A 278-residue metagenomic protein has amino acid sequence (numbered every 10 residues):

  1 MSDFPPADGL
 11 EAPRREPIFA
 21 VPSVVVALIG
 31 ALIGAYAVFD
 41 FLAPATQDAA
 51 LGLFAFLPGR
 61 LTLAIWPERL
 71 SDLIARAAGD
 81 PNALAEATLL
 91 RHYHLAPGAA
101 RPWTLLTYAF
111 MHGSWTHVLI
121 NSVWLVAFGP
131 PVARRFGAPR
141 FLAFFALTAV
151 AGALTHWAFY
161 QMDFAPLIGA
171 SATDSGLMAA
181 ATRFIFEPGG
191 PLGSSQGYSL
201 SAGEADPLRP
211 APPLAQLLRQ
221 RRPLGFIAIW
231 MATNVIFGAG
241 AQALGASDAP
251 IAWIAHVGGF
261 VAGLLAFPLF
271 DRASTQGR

Functional and structural regions predicted by a protein language model:
S2-R278: A detector for small-residue-rich transmembrane helices and their helix-helix packing motifs
